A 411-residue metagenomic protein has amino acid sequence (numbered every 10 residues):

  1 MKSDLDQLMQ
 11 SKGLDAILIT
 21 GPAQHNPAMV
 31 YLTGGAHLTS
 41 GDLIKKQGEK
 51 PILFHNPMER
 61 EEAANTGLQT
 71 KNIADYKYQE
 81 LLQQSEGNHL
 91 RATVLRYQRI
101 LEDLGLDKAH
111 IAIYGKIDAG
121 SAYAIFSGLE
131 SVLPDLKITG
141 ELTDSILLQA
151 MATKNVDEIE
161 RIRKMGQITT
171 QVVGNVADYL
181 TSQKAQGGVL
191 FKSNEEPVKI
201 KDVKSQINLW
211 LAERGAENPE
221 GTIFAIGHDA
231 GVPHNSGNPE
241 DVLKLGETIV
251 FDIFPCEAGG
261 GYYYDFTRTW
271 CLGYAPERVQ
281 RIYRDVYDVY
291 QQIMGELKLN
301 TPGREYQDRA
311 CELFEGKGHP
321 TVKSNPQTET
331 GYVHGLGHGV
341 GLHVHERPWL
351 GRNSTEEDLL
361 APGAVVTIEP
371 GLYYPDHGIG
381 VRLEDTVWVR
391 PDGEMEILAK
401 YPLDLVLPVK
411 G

Functional and structural regions predicted by a protein language model:
M1-G411: Active-site neighborhoods and metal-handling regions in enzymes and metal-associated proteins
